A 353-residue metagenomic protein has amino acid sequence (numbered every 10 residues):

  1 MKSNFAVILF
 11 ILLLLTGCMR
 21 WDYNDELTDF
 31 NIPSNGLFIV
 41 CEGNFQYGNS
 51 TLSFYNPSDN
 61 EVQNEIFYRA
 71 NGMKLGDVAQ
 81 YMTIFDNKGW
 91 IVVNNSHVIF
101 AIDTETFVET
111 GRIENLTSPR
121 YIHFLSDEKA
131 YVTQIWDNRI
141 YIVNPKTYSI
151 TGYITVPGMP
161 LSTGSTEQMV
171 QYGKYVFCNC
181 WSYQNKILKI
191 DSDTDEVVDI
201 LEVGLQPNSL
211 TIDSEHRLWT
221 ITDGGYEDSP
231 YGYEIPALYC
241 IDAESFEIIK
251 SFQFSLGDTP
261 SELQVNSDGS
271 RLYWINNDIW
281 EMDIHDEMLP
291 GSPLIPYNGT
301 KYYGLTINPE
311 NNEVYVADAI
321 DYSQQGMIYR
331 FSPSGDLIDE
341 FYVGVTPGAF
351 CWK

Functional and structural regions predicted by a protein language model:
M1-K2, M19: N-terminal hydrophobic targeting signals that begin at the initiator methionine
K2-L9: Sec-dependent signal peptide recognition, specifically the positively charged N-region followed immediately by
L14-G17: C-terminal motif of bacterial Sec signal peptides marking the signal peptidase cleavage site
M19-K353: Predominantly soluble domains enriched in secretory-pathway, periplasmic, or organellar proteins
